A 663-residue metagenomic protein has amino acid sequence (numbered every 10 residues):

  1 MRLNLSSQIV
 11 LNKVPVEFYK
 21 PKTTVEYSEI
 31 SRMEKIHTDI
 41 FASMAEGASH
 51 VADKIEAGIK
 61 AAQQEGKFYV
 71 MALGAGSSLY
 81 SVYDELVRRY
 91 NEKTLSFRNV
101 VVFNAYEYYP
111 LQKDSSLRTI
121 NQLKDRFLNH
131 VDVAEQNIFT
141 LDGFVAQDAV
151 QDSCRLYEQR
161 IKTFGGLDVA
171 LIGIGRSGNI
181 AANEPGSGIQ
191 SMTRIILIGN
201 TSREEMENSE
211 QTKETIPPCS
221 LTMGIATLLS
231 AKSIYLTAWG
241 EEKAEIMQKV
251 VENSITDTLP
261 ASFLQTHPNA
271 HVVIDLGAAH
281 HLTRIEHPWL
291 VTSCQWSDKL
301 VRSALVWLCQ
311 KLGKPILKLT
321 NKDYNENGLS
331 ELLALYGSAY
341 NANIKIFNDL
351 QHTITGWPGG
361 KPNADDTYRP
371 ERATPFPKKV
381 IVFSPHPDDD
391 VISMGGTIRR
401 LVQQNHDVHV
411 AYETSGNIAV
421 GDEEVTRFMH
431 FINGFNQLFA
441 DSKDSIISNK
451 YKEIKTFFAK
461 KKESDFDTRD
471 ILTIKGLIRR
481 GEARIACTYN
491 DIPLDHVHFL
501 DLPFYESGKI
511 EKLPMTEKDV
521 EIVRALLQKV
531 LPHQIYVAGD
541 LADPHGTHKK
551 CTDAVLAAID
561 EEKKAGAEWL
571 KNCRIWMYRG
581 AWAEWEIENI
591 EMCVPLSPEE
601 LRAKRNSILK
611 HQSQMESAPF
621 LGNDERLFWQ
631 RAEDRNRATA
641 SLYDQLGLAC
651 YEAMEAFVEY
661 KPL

Functional and structural regions predicted by a protein language model:
R2-N12, K22-V25, I30, A226 (+1 more regions): ATP/nucleoside-binding phosphotransfer catalytic cores, i.e., glycine-rich phosphate-binding loops
R2-V70, D366-T367, T374: N-terminal glycine-/serine-/threonine-rich phosphate-binding loop
Y19-K35, L95-V169: Ligand-binding beta-strand-loop-alpha-helix segment within the catalytic cores of soluble metabolic enzymes
Q64-E92: Glycine-rich N-terminal segment of FAD-binding domains in flavoprotein oxidoreductases, spanning the beta-loop-helix
L73-S78, I172-R176, W239: Glycine-rich beta-strand-to-loop/alpha-helix junction loops that act as flexible
V82-K93, D390-S415, A419: Histidine-anchored nucleotide/phosphate-binding helix
A181-I225: Class I SAM-dependent methyltransferase SAM-binding "motif I" and its flanking Rossmann-like core
R203-E210, T215-S220, L312-I381, R400-Q404 (+3 more regions): Metal-dependent de-N-acetylase/amidase catalytic core
